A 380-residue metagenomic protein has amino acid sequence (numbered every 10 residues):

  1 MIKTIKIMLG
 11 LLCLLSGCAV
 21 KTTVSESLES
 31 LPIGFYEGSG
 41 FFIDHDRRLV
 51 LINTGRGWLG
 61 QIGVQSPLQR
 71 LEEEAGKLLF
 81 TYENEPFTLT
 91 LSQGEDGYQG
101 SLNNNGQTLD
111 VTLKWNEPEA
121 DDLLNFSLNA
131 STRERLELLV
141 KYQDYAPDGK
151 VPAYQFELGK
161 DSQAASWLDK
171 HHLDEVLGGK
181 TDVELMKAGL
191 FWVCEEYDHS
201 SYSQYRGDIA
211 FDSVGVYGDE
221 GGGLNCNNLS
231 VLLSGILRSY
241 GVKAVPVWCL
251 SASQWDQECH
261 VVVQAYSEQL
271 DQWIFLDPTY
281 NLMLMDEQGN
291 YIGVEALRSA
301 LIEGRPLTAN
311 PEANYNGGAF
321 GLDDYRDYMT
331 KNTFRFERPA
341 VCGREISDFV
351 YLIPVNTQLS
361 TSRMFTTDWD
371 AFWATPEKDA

Functional and structural regions predicted by a protein language model:
K3-G10: Sec-dependent signal peptide recognition, specifically the positively charged N-region followed immediately by
V24-D96, N103-D110: Central antiparallel beta-sheet cores of small beta-barrel/beta-sandwich binding domains
S131-L224: Secondary-structure boundary elements
T181-A188, W192, N228, L232 (+2 more regions): Extracytoplasmic/secreted proteins, especially bacterial periplasmic and envelope-associated proteins
V231-R305: Hydrophobic/aromatic-rich core segments of domains that either
A300-A380: Low-complexity, Gly/Ser/Thr/Pro-rich intrinsically disordered linker/tail segments
